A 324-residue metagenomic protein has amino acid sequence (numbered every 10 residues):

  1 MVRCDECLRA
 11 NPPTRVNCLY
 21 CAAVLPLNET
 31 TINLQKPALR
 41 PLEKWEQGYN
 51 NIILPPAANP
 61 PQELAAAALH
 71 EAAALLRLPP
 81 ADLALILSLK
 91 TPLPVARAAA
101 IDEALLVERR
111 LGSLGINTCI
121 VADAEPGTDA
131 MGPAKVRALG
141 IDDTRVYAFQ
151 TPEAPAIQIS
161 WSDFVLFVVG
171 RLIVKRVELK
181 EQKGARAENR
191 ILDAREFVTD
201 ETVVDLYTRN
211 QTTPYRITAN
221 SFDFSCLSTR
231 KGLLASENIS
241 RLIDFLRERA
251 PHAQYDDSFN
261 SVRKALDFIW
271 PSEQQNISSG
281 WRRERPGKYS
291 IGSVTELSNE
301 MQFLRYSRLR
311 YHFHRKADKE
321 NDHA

Functional and structural regions predicted by a protein language model:
M1, R15: Residues immediately within or flanking Cys/His clusters that coordinate Zn2+ in small zinc-binding modules
C4-C7, C18-C21: Short cysteine-rich clusters marking metal-coordination/redox-active sites
L8-P12: Short, flexible, mixed-charge glycine/proline-rich loop motifs that serve as phosphate/nucleic-acid-contacting
A22-I32: Short Cys/His-rich micro-motifs in 6-15 aa windows
I32-A98: Long, charge-rich boundary regions
K44, G48-P60, L106-G140: A cross-kingdom feature marking charged/low-complexity
I141-A148, I157-R176: Phosphoinositide-dependent membrane-docking surfaces
V165-A324: Acidic, Ser/Thr- and proline-rich intrinsically disordered linker/docking segments of eukaryotic scaffolds
